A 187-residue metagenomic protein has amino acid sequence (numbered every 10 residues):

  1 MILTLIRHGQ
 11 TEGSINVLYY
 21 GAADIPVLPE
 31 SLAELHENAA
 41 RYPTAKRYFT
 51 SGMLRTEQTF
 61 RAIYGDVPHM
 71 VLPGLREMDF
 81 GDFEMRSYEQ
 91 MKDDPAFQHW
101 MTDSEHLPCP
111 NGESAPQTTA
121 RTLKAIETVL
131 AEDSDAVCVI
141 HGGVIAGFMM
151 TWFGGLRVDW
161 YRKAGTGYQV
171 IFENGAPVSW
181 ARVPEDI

Functional and structural regions predicted by a protein language model:
I2-V67: Active-site-proximal alpha-helix that buttresses catalytic centers in soluble enzyme cores
L3-T4, K46, E132-G143: Generic beta-sheet signal
T11, V144-I145: Short active-site segment of divalent metal-dependent hydrolases/proteases that encodes the spacing between
H36-A40, L123-L130: Generic structural signal for well-ordered alpha-helical scaffold segments
R41-G74, H99, T151, E173-I187: Conserved histidine-centered catalytic loops in small-molecule metabolism enzymes
T50-S51, A120, V139-I140: Short beta-strand scaffold positions
I63-R121: Phosphate-handling substructures
G155-A181: Domain-level recognition of soluble alpha/beta enzyme cores, biased toward histidine phosphatases/phosphomutases
